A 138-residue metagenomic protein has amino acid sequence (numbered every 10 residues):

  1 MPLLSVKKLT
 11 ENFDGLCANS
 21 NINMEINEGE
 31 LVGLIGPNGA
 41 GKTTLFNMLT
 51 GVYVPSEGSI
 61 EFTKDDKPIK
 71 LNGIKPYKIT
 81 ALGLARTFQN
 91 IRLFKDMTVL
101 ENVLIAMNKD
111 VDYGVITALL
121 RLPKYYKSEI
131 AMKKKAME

Functional and structural regions predicted by a protein language model:
T10-F13, F62: Conserved A-loop
I35-P37: The feature captures the beta-strand-to-loop junction immediately N-terminal to the Walker
T43-T44: Conserved Walker
T50: Helix-to-loop junction immediately C-terminal to a conserved catalytic motif
S59-L82, L120-Y126: ABC ATPase NBD Q-loop/coupling interface
D96-E138: ABC-family P-loop ATPase nucleotide-binding domains
